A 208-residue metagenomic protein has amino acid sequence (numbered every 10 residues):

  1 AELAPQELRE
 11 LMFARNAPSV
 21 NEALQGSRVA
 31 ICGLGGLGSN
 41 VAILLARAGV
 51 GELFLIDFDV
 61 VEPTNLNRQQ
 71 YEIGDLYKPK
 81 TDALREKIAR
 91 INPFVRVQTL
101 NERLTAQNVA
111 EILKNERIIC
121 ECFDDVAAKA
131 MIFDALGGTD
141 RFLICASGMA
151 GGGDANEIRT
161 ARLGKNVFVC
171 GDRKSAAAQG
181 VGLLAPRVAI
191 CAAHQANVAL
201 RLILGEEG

Functional and structural regions predicted by a protein language model:
A1-V29: N-terminal charged helix/coil linker that caps or initiates catalytic domains
I31-L34, L55: Hydrophobic Val/Ile/Leu positions in short beta-strands of Rossmann-like dinucleotide-binding domains
L37-G38: Hydrophobic/small residue at the entry helix of a nucleotide-binding pocket
V41-A42, L84: Hydrophobic residues within alpha-helices that form the first helical element adjacent to the glycine-rich loop
R47-E52: Conserved S-adenosyl-L-methionine
D57-I91: Glycine-rich phosphate-binding loop and adjoining beta1-alpha1-beta2 segment of Rossmann-like nucleotide-binding folds
T81-E116, F123-V126: A structured beta-alpha segment of the ubiquitous adenosine-cofactor-binding alpha/beta core
R117-H194, E206-E207: E1/E1-like adenylate-forming module used to activate ubiquitin-like modifiers and sulfur-carrier proteins
